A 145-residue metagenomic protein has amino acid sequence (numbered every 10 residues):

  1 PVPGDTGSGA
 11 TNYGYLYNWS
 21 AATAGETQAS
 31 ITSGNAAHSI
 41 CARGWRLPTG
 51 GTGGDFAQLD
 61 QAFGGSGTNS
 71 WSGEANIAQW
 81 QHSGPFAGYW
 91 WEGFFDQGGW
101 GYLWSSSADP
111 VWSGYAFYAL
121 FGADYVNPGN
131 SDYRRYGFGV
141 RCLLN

Functional and structural regions predicted by a protein language model:
P1-N145: Conserved positions within compact, well-structured domain cores
